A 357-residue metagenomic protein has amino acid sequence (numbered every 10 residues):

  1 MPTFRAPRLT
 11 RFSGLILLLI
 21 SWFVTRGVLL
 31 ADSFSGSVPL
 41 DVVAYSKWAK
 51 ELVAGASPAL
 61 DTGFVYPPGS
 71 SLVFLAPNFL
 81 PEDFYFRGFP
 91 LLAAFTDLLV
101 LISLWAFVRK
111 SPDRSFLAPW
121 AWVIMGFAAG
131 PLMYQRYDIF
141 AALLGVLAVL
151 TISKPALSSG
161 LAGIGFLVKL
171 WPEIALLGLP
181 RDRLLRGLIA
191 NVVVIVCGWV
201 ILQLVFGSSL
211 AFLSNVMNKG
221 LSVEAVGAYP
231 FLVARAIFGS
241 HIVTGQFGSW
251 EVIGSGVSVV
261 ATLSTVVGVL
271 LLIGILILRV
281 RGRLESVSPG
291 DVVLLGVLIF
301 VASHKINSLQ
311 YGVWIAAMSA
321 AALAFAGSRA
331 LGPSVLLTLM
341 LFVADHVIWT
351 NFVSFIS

Functional and structural regions predicted by a protein language model:
P2-N215, S222, V260-S357: Multi-pass membrane glycosyltransferase architecture that uses lipid-linked
L72-E82, G239-S258: Juxtamembrane membrane-water interface segments that cap and precede transmembrane helices
G220-V233, S258-A261: Extended ligand-binding clefts on enzyme/binding-domain cores
